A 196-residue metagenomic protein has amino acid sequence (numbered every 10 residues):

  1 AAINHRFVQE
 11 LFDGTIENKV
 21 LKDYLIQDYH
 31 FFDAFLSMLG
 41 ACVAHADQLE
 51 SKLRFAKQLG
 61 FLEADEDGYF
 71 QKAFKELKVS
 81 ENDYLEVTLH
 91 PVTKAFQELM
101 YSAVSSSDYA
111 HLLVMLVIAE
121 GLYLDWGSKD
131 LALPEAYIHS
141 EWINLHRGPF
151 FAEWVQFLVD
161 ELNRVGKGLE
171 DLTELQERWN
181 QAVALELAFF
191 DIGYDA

Functional and structural regions predicted by a protein language model:
A1, T15-H45, D65, V114-L124 (+1 more regions): Alpha-helical bundle segments that constitute or directly flank the non-heme di-iron/ferroxidase center
A1-I16, F35, F157-G168: Short alpha-helical hairpin
R6, L36-S37, G68, K94: A generic alpha-helix surface/boundary motif
I26, E50-E153, N180, A184: Active-site-proximal alpha-helical scaffolds that flank and shape metal-associated catalytic sites
A41, H45, L49, V79 (+2 more regions): Surface-exposed helix-capping loop/turn segments at secondary-structure junctions
L133-S140, N163-T173: Acidic interhelical loop/turn segments
K167-A196: Long hydrophobic alpha-helical segments typical of transmembrane helices together with their membrane-interfacial
